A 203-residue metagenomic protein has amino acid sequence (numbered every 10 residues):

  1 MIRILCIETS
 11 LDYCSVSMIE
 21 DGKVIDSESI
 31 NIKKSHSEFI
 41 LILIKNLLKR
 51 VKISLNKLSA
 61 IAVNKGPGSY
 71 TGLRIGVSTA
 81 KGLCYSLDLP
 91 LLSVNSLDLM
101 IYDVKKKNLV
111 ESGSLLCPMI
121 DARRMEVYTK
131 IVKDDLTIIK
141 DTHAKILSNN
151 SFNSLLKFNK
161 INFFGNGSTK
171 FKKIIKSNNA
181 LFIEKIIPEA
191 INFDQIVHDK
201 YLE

Functional and structural regions predicted by a protein language model:
M1-K65, V110: N-terminal beta-alpha supersecondary unit
I4-C6, A62, G72, L115-M119: Short glycine-aspartate micro-motif
K23, P90-I187: Surface "functional belts" at beta-alpha junctions
N31-F39, Y70, R74, S78 (+1 more regions): Residues at secondary-structure transition points
A60-S96: DPxDG-like acidic metal-binding loop motif
S86, D103-K107, D134, I196-E203: Active-site catalytic microenvironments for nucleophilic, acid-base chemistry
L181-E203: Acyltransferase
